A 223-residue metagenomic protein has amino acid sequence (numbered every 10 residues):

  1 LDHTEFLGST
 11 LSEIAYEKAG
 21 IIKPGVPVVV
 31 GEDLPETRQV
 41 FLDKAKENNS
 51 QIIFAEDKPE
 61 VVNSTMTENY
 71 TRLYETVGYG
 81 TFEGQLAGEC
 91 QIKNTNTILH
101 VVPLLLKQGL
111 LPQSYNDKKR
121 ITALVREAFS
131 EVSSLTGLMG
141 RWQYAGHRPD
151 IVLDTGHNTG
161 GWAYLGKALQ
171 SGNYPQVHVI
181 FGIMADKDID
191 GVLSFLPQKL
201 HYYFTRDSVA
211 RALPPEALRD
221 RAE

Functional and structural regions predicted by a protein language model:
L1-D2, D57-P59, F181-M184, T205-R211: Short, acidic/turn-prone active-site loops that include or flank metal/cofactor- and phosphate-binding residues
L1-E75, T95, L99-I121: Acidic, Mg2+-coordinating active-site environments of NTP-dependent enzymes
L1-H3, E13, G78-H201: Nucleotide phosphate-binding/pyrophosphate-handling subdomain across enzymes that bind or process nucleotide phosphates
G8, E89-I92, A212: Short, solvent-exposed loop/helix junctions and linker helices that flank or host conserved functional motifs
S9-S12, Y16, Q39-E47, A123 (+5 more regions): Replace "anionic and nucleotidyl ligands
V26-V28, Q51-I52, Q176-V179, L200-Y203: Hydrophobic beta-strand segments of well-ordered beta-sheets in folded domains
E32-E36, D57, H157, M184 (+1 more regions): Short beta->alpha linker loops
L34-I53, D150-L153, D190-E223: C-terminal helical cap/extension that packs against the catalytic core of soluble nucleotide-cofactor enzymes
